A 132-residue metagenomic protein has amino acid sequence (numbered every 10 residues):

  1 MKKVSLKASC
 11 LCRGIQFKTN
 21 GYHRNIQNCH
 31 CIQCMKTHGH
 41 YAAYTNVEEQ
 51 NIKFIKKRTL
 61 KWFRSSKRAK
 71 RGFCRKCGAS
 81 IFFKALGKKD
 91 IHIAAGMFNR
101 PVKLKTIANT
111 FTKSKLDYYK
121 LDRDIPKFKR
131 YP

Functional and structural regions predicted by a protein language model:
M1-P132: A short Gly-Trp-Pro
